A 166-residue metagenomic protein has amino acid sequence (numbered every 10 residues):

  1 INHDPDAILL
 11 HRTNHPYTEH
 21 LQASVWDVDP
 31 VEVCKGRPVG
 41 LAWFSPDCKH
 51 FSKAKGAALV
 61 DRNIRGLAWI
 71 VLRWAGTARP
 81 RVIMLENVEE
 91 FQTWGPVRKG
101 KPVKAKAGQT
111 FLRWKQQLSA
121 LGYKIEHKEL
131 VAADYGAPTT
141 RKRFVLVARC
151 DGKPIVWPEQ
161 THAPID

Functional and structural regions predicted by a protein language model:
I1, A23, F44, L85-E86: Active-site flanking residues adjacent to catalytic metal/cofactor-binding acidic residues
I1-D27: SAM cofactor-binding core of SAM-dependent methyltransferases, primarily the Rossmann-like beta-alpha-beta module
V28-L41, C48-D166: Class I S-adenosyl-L-methionine
